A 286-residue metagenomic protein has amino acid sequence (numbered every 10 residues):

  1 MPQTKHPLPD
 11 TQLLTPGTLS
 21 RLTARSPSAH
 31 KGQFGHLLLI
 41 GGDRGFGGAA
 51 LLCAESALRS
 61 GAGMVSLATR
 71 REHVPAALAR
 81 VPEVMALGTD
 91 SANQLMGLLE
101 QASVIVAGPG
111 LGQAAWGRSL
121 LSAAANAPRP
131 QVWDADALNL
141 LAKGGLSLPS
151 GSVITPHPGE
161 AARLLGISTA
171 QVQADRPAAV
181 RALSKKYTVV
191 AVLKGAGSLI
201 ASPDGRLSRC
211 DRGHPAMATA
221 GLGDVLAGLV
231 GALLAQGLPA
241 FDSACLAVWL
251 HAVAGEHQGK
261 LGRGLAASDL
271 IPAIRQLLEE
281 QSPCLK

Functional and structural regions predicted by a protein language model:
M1-V132, N139-V153, P158, A162-K286: Small-residue (G/A/S/T)-rich helix-start motifs and N-terminal tracts that mark the onset
